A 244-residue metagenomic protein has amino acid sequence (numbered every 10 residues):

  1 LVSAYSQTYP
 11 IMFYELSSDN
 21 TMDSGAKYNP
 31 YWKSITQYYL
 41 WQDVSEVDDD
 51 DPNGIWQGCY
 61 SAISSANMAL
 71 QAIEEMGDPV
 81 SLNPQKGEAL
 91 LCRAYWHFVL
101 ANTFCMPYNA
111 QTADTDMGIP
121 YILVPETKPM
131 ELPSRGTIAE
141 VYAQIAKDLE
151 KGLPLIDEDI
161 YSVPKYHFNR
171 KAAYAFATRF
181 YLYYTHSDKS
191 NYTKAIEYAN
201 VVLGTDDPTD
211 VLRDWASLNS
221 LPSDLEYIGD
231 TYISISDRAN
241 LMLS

Functional and structural regions predicted by a protein language model:
L1-N20: Acidic, glycine-rich segments characteristic of secretory precursors and extracytoplasmic regions
Y31-F104, G136, L149-Y161: Conserved, well-structured interaction surfaces
I63-A66, Y142, L149, Y192 (+1 more regions): Inward-facing hydrophobic residues that define packing positions of alpha-helical scaffold repeats
G77-N83, H186-T193: Structural helix-adjacent loops and short alpha-helical linkers that scaffold large soluble proteins
G87-E88, R93-K128: Extended ligand-binding groove/face enriched in aromatic
A101-Y108, I160, Y183-K189: Short coil/turn linking the two alpha-helices of tandem helical-hairpin repeats
Y192-S244: Hydrophobic-face positions in mid-chain alpha helices that act as interaction patches
